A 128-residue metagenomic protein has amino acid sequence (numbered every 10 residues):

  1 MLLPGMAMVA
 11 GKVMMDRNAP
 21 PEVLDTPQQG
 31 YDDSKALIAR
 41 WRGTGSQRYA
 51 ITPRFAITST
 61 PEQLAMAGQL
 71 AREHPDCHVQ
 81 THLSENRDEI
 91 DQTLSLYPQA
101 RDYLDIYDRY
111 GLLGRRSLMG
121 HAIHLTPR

Functional and structural regions predicted by a protein language model:
L2-I123: Metal-coordinating catalytic core of metallo-dependent amide/deamination hydrolases
T126-R128: Short, intrinsically disordered, charge-balanced linker/junction segments flanking boundaries in proteins
